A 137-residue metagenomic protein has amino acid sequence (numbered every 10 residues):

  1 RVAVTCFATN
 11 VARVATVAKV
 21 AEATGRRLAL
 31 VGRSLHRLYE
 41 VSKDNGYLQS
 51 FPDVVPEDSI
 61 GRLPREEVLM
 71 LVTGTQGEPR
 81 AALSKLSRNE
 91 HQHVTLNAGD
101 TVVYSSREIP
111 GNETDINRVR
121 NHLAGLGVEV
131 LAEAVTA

Functional and structural regions predicted by a protein language model:
R1-A137: Acidic/His-rich, metal-assisted hydrolase cores and their charged scaffolds
